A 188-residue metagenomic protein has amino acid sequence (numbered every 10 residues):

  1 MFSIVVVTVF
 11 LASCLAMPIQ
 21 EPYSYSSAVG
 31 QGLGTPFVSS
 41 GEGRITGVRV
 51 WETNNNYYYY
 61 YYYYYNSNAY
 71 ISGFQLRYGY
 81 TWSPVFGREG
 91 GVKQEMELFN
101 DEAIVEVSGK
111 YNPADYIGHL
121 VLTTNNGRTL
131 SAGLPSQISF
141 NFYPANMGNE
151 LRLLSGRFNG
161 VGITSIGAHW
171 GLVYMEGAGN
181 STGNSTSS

Functional and structural regions predicted by a protein language model:
F2-S188: Lectin-type carbohydrate-recognition ectodomains
